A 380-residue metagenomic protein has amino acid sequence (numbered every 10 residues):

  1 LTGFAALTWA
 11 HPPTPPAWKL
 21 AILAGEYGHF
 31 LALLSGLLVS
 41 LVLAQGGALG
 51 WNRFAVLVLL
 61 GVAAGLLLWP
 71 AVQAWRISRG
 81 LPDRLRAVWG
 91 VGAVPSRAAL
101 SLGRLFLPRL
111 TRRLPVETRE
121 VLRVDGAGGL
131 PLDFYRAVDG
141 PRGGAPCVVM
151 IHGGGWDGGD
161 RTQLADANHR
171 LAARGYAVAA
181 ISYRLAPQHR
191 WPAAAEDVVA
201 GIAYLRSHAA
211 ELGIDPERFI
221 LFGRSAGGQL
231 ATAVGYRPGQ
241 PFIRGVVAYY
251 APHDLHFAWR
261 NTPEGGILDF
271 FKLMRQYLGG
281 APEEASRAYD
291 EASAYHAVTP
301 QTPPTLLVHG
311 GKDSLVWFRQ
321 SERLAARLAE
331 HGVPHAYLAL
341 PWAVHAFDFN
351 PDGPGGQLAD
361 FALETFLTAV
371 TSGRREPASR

Functional and structural regions predicted by a protein language model:
L1-F4, H11-P15, G25, A32-S35 (+2 more regions): C-terminal catalytic histidine-bearing segment of alpha/beta-hydrolase fold enzymes
F4, W9-S40, G92-G143: N-terminal cap/lid segment of alpha/beta-hydrolase-fold proteins
V42, A200-P263: Primarily recognizes the serine-hydrolase "nucleophile elbow" in alpha/beta-hydrolase and SGNH/GDSL folds
V88, G92-G103, T232-R287: Hydrolase active-site cap/lid region
G143-G154: Short beta-strand element of the alpha/beta-hydrolase
G159-N168, R174, A179-R218, R237 (+1 more regions): Catalytic nucleophile-loop/oxyanion-hole region of alpha/beta-hydrolase and closely related hydrolase-like folds
L255, K312-V316: Acidic catalytic loop of the alpha/beta-hydrolase fold
Q301, L307-H309, D313: Short beta-strand/loop motif that positions the catalytic acidic residue of the alpha/beta-hydrolase fold
